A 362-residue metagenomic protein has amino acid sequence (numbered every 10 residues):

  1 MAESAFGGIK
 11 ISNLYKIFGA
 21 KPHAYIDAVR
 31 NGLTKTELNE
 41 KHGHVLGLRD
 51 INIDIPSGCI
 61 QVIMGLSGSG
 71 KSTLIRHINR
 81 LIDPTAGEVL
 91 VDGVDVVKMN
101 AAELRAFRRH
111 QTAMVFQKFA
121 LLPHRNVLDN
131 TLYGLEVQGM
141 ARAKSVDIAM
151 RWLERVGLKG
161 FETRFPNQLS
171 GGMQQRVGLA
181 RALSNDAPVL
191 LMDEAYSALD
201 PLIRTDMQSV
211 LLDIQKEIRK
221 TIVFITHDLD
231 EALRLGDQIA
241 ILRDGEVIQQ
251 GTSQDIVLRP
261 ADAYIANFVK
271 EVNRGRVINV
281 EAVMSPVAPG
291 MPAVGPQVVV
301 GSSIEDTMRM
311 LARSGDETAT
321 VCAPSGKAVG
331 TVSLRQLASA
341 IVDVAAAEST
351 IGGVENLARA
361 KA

Functional and structural regions predicted by a protein language model:
A28-E37, V94-D95, L132, E136 (+1 more regions): Conserved ABC ATPase "signature" region
G87-D95: Conserved ABC transporter NBD signature motif
F165-L169, M173: Conserved ABC ATPase signature
S184-P188: A short, proline-enriched helix->beta-strand linker immediately N-terminal to the Walker B motif in ABC-type P-loop
D244-G245: Conserved ABC ATPase "signature" C-loop
Q250-G251, R259, T331: ABC ATPase "signature
A293-S325, V332-A362: The conserved cystathionine-beta-synthase
